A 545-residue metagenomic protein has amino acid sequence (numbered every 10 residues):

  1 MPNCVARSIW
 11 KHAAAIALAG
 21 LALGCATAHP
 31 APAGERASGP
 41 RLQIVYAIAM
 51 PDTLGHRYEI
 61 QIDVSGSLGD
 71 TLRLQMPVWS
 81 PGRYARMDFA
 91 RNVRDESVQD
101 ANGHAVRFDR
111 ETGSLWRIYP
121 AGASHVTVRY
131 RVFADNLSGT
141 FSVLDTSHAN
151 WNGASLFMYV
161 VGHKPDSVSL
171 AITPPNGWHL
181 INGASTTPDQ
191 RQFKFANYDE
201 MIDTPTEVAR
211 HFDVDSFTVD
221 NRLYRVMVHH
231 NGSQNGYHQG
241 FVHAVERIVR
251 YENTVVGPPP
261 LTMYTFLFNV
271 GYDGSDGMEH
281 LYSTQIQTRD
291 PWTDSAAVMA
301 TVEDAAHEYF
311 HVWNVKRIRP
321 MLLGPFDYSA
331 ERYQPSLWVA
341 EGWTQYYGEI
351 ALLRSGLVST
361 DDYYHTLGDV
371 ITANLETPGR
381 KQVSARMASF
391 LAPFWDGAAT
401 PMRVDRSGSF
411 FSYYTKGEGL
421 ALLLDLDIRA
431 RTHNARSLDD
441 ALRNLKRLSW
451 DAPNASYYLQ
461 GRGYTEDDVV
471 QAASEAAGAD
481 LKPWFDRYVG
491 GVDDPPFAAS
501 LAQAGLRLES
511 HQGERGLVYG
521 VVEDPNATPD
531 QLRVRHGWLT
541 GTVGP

Functional and structural regions predicted by a protein language model:
M1-W10: N-terminal secretory signal peptides that target proteins for export/translocation
A13-G24: Bacterial N-terminal signal peptides
A26-A28: Bacterial signal peptide processing site
P30, P51, D63, P81 (+4 more regions): Non-catalytic architectural context of zinc metalloproteases
A33-R36, D451-P545: Beta/coil-rich, acidic/histidine-enriched accessory regions frequently appended to metallopeptidases
G34-W79: Early extracytoplasmic/domain-onset interaction patches
I62, D213-L337: Juxtacatalytic substrate-recognition/specificity segment
I318-F326, E331-Y414, R447-P453, Y457-L459: Acidic/His/Gly-enriched intrinsically disordered linker/tail segments that often contain short helix/coil "MoRF-like"
